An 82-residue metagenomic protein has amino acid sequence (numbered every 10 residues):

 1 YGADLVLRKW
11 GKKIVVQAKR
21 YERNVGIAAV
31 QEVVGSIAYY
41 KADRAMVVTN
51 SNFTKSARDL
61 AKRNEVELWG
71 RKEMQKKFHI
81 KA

Functional and structural regions predicted by a protein language model:
Y1-A82: Mixed-charge (Asp/Glu-Lys/Arg
